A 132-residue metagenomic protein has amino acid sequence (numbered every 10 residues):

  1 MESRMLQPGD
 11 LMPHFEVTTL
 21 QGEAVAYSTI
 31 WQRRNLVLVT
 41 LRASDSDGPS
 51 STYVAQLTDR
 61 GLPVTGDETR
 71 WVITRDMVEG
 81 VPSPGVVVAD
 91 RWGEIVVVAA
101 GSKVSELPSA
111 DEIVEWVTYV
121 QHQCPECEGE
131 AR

Functional and structural regions predicted by a protein language model:
M1-R132: Chalcogenol-based redox active-site neighborhoods
